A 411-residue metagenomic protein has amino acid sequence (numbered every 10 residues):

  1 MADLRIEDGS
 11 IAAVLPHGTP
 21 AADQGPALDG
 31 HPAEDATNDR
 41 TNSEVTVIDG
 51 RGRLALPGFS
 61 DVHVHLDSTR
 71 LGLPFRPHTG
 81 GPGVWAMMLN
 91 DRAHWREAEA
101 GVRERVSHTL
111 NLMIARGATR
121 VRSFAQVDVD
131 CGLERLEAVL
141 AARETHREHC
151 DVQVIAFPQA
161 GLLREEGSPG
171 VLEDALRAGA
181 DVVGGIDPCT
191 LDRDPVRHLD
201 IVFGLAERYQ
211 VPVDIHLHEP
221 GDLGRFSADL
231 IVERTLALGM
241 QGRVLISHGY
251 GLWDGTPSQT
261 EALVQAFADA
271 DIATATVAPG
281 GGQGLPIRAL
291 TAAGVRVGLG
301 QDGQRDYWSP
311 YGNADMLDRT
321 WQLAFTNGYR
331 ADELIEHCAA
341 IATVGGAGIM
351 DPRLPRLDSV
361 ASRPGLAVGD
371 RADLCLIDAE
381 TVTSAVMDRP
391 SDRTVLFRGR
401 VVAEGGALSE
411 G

Functional and structural regions predicted by a protein language model:
M1-L56: Histidine-rich, glycine-flanked metal-binding segment
R53, G72-F124, D130-T145, V171-R177: Alpha-helical scaffold segments that flank or form the walls of functional sites
R53-F75: Di-metal (Zn2+ and/or Mg2+/Mn2+) metal-binding site signature of metallo-dependent hydrolases with the MBL/beta-CASP
R70-V102, Y209, S227-L245, L263-A266 (+1 more regions): Active-site gating loops and adjacent loop-to-helix segments of metal-dependent hydrolytic enzymes
M88-E104, I155-E166, D187-L191: Active-site mouth loops of central-metabolism enzymes
E134-E148, R164-L245, G249-I272, G281-L299 (+1 more regions): Histidine/acidic residue-rich metal-binding segments in metalloenzymes
R234-V244, R288-A379: His/Asp/Glu-enriched, well-ordered alpha-helical/loop segment that forms or immediately abuts the divalent-metal
P355-G411: C-terminal cap of metal-dependent C-N hydrolases
